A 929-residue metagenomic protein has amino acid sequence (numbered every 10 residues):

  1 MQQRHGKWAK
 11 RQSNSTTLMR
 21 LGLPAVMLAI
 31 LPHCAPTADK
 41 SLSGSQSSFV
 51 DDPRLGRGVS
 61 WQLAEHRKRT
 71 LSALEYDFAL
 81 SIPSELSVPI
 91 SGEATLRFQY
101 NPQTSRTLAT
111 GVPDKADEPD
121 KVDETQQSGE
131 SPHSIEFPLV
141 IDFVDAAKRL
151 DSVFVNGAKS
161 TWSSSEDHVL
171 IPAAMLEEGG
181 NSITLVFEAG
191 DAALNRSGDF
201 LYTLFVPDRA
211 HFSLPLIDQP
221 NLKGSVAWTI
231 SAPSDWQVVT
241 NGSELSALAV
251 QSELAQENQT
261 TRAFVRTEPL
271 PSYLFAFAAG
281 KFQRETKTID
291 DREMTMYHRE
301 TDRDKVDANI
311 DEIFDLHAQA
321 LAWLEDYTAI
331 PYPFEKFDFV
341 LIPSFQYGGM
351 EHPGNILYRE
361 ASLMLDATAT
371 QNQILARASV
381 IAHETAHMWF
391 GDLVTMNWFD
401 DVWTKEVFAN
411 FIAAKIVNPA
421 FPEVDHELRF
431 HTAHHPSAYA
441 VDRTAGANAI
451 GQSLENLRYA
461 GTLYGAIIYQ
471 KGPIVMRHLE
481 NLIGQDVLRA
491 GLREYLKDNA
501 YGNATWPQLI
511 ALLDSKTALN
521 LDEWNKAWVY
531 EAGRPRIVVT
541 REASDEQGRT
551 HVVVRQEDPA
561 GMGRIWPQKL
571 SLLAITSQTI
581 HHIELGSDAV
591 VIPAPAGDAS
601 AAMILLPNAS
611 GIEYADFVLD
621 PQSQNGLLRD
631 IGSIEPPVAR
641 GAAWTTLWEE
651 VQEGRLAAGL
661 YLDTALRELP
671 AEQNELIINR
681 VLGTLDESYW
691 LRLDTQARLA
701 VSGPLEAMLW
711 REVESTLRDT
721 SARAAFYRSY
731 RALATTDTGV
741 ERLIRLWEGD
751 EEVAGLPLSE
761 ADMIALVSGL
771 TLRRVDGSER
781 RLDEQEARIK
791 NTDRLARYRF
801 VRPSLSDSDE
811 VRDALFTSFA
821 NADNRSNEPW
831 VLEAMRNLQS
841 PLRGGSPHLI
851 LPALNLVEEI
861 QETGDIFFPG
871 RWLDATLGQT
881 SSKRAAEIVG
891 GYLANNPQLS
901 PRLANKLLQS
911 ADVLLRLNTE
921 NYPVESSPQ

Functional and structural regions predicted by a protein language model:
M1-T17: N-terminal secretory signal peptides that target proteins for export/translocation
C34-S91, T104, E124, R196-S197 (+3 more regions): N-terminal, polar/Ser/Thr-rich
T37-S43, Q126, L150, F264 (+7 more regions): Hydrophobic alpha-helical and helix-loop surface patches within well-folded domains that function as non-catalytic
E65-K68, E166, E177, F187-A227 (+4 more regions): Glycine/proline-rich low-complexity spacer/linker segments in large multi-domain proteins
G92, I217-A382, F411-A414, D598-M603 (+2 more regions): Hydrophobic helix-coil surface modules that form long, contiguous segments used for peptide/substrate interaction
T95-S105, H133-A146, V226-P233, P507 (+1 more regions): Surface-exposed beta-strand/loop patches in extracellular or lumenal glycoproteins
S105, S134-L201, A255-E257, A589-A601: A surface-exposed beta-strand-loop module
R149, A232, Q237-T240, A247 (+7 more regions): Non-catalytic accessory/interaction domains
